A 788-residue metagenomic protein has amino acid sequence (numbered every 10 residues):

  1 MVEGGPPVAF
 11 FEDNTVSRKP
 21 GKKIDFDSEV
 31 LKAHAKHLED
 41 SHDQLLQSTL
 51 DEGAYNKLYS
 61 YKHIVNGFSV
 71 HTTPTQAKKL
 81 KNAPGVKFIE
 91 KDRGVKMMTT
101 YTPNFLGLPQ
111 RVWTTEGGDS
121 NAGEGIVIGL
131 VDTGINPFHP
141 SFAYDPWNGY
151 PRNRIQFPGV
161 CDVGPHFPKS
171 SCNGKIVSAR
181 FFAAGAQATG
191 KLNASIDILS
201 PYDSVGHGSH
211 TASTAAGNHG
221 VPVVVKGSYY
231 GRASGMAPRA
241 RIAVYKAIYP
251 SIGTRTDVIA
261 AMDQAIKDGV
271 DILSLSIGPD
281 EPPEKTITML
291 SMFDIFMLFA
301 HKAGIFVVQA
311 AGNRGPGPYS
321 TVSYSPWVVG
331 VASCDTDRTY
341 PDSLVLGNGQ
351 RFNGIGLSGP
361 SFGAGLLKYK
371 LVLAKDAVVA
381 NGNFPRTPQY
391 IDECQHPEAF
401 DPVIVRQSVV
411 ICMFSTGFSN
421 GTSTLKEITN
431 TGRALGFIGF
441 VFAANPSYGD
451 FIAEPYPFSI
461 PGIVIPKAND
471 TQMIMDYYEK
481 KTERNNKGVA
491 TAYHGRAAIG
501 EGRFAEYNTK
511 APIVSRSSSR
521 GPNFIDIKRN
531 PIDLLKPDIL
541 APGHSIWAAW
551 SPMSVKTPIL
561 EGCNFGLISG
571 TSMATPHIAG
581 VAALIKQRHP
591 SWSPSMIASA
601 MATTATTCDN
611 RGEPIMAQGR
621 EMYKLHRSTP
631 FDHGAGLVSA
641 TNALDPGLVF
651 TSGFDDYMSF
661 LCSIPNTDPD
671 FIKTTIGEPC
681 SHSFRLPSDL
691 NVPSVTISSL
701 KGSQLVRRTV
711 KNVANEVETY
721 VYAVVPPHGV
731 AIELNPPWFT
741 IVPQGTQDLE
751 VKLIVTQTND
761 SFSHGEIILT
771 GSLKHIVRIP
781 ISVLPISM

Functional and structural regions predicted by a protein language model:
M1-M788: Loop-rich non-cytosolic ectodomains and luminal regions
